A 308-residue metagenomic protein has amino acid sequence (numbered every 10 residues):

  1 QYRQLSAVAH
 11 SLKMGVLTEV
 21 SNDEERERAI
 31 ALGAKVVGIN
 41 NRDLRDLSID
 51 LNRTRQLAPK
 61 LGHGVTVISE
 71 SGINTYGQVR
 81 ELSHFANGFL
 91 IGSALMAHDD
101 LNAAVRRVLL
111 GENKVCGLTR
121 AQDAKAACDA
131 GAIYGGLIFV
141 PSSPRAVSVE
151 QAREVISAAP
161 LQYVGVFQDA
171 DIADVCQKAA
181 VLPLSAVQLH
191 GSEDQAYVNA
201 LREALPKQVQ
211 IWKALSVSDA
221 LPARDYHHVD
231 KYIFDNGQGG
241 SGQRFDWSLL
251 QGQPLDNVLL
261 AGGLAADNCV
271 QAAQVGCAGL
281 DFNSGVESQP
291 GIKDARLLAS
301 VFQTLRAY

Functional and structural regions predicted by a protein language model:
Q1, G38-S48, F85-V105, A132-P144 (+3 more regions): Glycine-rich phosphate-binding active-site loops on the catalytic face of alpha/beta enzymes
Q1-S11, E25-R28, T54-L57, L137-A204 (+1 more regions): N-terminal active-site wall of soluble small-molecule enzyme domains
G15, S21-E25, R42-L44, E70-N74 (+9 more regions): Active-site beta-loop-alpha junctions enriched in small/polar residues
V16-T18, V37-I39, V67-E70, F89-I91 (+8 more regions): Hydrophobic faces of well-ordered beta-strands that scaffold small-molecule active sites in alpha/beta enzyme cores
S21-L32, S69-I91, T119-A130, A170-P183 (+4 more regions): Catalytic cores of alpha/beta
V36-G77, E81-F85, F89: Catalytic-face loop-and-helix region of soluble metabolic enzyme cores
L51, Q56-K60, S83, L95-C116 (+4 more regions): C-terminal helical cap(s) of enzyme catalytic domains, especially alpha/beta-barrels
S83, F89-A94, D99-D100, Q195-R202 (+2 more regions): Classical nucleotidyltransferase
